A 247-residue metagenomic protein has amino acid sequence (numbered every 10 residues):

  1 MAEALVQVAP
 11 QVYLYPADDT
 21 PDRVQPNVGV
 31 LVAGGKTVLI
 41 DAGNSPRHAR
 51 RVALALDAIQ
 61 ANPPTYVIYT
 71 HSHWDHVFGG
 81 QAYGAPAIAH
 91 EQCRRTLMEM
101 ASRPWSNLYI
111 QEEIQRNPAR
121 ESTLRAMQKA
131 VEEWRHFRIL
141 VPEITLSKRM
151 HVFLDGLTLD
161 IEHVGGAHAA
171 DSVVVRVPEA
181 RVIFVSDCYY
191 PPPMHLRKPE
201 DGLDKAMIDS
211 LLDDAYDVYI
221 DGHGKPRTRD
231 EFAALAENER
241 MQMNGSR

Functional and structural regions predicted by a protein language model:
A2-A4, R103, N117-V131, D209-V218 (+1 more regions): Accessory terminal helices/loops
V6-L54, V173-D187: Conserved beta-strand hairpin/beta-sheet module of binuclear metal-dependent hydrolase folds, prominently
V6-Q7, F78-G84, L154-D155: Short loop/helix-cap segments at secondary-structure boundaries that form the rim of catalytic
Q7, M98-E162: Metallo-beta-lactamase
Y13-Y15, I68, I88, I144 (+2 more regions): Hydrophobic/aromatic beta-strand patches that form the interior of the parallel beta-sheet core in alpha/beta enzyme
P16-P21, E99, P104-S106, P191-E200: Acidic/histidine-rich helix-loop elements that form or flank divalent-metal/phosphate-binding sites at the catalytic
K36, R47-C93, L212-V218: Active-site metal-binding motif and surrounding structural segment of the metallo-beta-lactamase
T37-V38, N44-P46, H151, T158-L235: Metallo-beta-lactamase
